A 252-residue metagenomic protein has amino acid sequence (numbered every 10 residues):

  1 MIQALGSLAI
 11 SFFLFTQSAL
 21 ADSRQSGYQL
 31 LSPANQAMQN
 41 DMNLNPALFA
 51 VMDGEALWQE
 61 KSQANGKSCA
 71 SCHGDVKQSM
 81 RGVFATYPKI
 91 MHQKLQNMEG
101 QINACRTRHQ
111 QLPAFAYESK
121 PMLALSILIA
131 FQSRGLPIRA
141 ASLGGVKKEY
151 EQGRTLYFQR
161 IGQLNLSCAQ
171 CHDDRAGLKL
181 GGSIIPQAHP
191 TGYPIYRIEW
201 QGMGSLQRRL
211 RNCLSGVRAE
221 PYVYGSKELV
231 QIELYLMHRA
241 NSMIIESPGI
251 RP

Functional and structural regions predicted by a protein language model:
I2-L8, L14-V51, Q78, P88-E151 (+4 more regions): Post-cleavage N-terminal segment of exported redox proteins
M42-D75: N-terminal, post-signal-peptide region of Sec/Tat-exported proteins
N65-V76, L125, G153, Q163-R175 (+2 more regions): The canonical Cys-X-X-Cys-His
M80-Y87, L180-P186: Short cysteine/histidine-rich zinc-coordinating motifs and their immediately flanking basic loops
A169-Y196, M203: An amphipathic alpha-helical core segment
